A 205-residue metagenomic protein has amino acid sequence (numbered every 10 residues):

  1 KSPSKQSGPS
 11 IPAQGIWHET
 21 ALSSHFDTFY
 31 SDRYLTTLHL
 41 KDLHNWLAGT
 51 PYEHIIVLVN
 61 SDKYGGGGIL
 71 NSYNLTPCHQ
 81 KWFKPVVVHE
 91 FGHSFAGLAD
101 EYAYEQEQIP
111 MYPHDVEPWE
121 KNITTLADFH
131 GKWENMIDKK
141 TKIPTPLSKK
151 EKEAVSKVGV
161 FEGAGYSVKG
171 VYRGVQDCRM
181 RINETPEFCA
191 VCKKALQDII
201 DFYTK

Functional and structural regions predicted by a protein language model:
K1-H44: Propeptide-to-catalytic entry region of secreted or membrane-anchored zinc metalloproteases
S2-K5, S61-G66, K81-F83, E101-Y102 (+1 more regions): Solvent-exposed loop/turn segments at secondary-structure junctions within structured extracellular/periplasmic domains
S7, Y64-L75, A96, E105: Extracytoplasmic/secreted cell-surface and envelope-processing proteins
L35, T76-K84, Y172, F188: Extracytoplasmic/periplasmic, Sec-exported soluble proteins
T50-I55, Q176: Loop/turn elements at helix/coil->beta-strand transitions in domains of secreted/extracellular proteins
G66-E90: Short pre-active-site segment immediately N-terminal to the catalytic Zn-binding motif
F91-E107: Catalytic Zn2+-binding segment of zinc metalloproteases
Y102-K205: Replace "(M1/M4/M9/M12/WLM)" with "(e.g., M1/M4/M8/M9/M12/M26/WLM)" and add "not limited to" to clarify scope
